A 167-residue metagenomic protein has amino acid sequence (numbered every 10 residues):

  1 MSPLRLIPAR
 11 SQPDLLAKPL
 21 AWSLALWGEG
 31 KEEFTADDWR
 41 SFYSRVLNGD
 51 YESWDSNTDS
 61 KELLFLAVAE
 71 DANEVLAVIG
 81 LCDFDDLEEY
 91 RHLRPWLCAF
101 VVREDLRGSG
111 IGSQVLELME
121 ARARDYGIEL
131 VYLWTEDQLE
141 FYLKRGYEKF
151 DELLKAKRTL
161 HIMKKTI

Functional and structural regions predicted by a protein language model:
M1-K18, I167: Conserved N-terminal entry element of GNAT/NAT acetyltransferase domains
S23, W27-V68: Active-site rim helix/loop that mediates acceptor-substrate recognition in acyltransferases
E62, R158-I162: Short hydrophobic/aromatic beta-strand or adjacent loop that forms the aromatic wall/cage of a ligand/substrate-binding
L64-V68, N73-D85, W96, V101: Conserved beta-strand in the GNAT
F84-L97, R107, Y126, T159: A conserved beta-turn-beta hairpin within the catalytic core of GNAT-like acetyltransferases that forms part
D105-L106, G110-L118: Conserved acetyl-CoA pyrophosphate-binding loop and the N-cap/start of the following alpha-helix in GNAT-like
D125, E129, E136-T159: Conserved active-site alpha-helix within GNAT-family acetyltransferase domains
